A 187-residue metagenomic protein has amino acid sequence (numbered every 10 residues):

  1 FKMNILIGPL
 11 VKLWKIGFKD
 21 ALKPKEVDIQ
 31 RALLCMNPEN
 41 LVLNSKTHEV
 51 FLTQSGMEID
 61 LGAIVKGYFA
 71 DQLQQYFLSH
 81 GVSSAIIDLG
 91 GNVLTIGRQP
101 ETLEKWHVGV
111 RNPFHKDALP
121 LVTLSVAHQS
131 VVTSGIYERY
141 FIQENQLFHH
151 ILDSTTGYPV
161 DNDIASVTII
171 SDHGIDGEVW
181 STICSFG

Functional and structural regions predicted by a protein language model:
F1-G187: Mature catalytic core of soluble alpha/beta enzymes
